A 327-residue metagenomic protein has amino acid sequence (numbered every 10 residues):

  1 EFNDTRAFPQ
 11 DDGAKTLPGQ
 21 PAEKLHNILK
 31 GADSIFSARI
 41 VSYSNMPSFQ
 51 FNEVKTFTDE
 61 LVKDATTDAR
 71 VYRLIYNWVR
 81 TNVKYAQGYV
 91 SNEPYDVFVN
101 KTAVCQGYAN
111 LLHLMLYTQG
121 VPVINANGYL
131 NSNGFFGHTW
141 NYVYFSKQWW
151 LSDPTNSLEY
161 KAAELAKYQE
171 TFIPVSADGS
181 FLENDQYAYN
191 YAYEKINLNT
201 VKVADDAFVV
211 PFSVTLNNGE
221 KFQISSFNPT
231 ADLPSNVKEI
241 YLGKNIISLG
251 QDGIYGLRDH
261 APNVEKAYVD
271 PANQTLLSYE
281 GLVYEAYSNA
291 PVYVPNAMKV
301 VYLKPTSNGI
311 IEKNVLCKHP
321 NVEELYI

Functional and structural regions predicted by a protein language model:
E1-N27: Intrinsically disordered, low-complexity N-terminal segments that are enriched in acidic
I35-F98: Secondary-structure boundary elements
V54, D68-V71, Y108, L112 (+2 more regions): Hydrophobic (often cysteine-bearing) scaffold residues that line and stabilize catalytic clefts of nucleotide/cofactor
V71-I75, K101-L116: Active-site nucleophilic cysteine motif
Y85-T102, Q119-F135: Catalytic cysteine-centered active-site loop
G107-P174, S180: Hydrophobic/aromatic-rich core segments of domains that either
V123, S180-Y191, T275-L276: Extracellular/luminal ectodomains and secreted, surface-exposed scaffolds of diverse proteins
Y191-I196, A204-S225, A231-G250, R258-G281 (+1 more regions): Structural signature of tandem-repeat unit edges
